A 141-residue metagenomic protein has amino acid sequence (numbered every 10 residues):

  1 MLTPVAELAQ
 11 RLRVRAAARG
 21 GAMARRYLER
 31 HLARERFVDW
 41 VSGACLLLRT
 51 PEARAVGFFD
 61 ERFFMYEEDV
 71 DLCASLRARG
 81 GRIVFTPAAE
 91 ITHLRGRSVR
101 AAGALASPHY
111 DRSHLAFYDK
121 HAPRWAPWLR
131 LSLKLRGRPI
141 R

Functional and structural regions predicted by a protein language model:
M1-V56: Acidic/His-rich active-site region of diverse nucleotide-sugar glycosyltransferases
L2-T3, D60, E67, A122: Residues at alpha-helix boundaries and short interhelical turns
L12-R15, D60, S98, H121: Alpha-helix boundary/capping residues
H31-A33, D39-G57, E61-E90: A short, conserved alpha-helix in the catalytic core of glycosyltransferases
D71-R141: Active-site-adjacent helix/loop segment of glycosyltransferases that harbors family-specific signature motifs
